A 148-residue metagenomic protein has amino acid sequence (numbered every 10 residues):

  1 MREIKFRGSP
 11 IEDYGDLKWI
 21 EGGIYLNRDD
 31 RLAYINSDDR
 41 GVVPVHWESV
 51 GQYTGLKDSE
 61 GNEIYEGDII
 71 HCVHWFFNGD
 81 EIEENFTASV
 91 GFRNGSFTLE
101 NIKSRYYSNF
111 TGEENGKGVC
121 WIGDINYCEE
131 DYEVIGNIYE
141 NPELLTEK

Functional and structural regions predicted by a protein language model:
M1-K148: Secondary-structure transition motif
